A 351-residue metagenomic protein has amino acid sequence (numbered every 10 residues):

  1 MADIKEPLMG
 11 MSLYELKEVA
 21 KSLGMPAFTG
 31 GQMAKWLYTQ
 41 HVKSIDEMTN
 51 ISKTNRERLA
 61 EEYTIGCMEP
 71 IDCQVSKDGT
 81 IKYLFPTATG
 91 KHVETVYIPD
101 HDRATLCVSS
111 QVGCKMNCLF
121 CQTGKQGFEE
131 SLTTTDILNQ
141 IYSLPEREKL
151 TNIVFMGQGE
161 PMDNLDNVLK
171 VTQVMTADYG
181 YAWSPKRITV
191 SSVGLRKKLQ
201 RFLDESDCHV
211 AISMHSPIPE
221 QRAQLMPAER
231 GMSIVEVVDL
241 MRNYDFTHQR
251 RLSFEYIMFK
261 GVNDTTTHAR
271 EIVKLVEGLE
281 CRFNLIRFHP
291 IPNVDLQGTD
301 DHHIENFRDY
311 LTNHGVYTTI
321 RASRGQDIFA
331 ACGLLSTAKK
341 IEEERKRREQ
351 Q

Functional and structural regions predicted by a protein language model:
M1-V93, R242-R250, M258-Q351: Auxiliary Fe-S-binding modules of radical SAM enzymes
S76, S109-S110, S191, S213: Short linear Ser/Thr-Pro motifs
I81, V93, A104-V108, M116 (+1 more regions): Generic beta-strand structural signal
T89-I98, D102-R103: P-loop NTP-binding catalytic core
P99-D136: Canonical Radical SAM [4Fe-4S] cluster-binding loop centered on the CxxxCxxC motif and its immediate flanking residues
T135, N139-R147: Ferredoxin-type iron-sulfur electron-transfer modules in oxidoreductases and energy-metabolism complexes
P145-N152, G157-R321: Conserved AdoMet/S-adenosylmethionine-binding subsite of the radical SAM
